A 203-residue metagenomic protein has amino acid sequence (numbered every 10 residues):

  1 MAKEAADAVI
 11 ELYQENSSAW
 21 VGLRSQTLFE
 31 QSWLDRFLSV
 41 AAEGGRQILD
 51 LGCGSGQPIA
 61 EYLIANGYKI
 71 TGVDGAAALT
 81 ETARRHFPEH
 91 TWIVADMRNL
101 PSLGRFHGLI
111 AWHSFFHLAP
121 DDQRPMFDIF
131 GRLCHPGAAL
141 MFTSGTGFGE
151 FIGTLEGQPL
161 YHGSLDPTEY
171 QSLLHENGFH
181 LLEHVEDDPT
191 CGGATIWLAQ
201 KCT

Functional and structural regions predicted by a protein language model:
M1-E43, F148: Conserved class I S-adenosyl-L-methionine
L49, S55-N99: Class I SAM-dependent methyltransferase SAM/SAH-binding core
I110-A111: A conserved beta-strand element that flanks and buttresses the S-adenosyl-L-methionine
R124-P136: A short glycine-rich, Lys/Arg-flanked "PGG" loop and its adjoining helix->strand segment in the class I
G137-S144: Conserved beta-strand signature within the Rossmann-like core of class I S-adenosyl-L-methionine
G153-E169: Acceptor-substrate binding/catalytic loop of class I
P167-H184, T203: A SAM-dependent methyltransferase catalytic signature shared across enzymes that methylate proteins
E186-T203: Core SAM-dependent methyltransferase catalytic element
